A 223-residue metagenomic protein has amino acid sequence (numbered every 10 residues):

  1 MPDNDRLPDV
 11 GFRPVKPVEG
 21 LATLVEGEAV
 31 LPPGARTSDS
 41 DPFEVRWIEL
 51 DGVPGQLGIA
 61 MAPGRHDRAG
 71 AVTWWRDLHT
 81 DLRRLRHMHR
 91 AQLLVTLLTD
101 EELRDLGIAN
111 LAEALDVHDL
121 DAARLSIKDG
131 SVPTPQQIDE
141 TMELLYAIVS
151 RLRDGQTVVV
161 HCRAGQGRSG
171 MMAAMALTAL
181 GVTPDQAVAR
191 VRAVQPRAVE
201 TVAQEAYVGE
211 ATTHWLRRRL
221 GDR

Functional and structural regions predicted by a protein language model:
M1-V159, M172-R223: Cys-dependent protein tyrosine phosphatase-like superfamily
C162: Short cysteine clusters
G165: Conserved G/P- and acidic residue-centered "switch" motifs that form tight phosphate/ATP-binding loops in soluble
S169: Ser/Thr-glycine-rich phosphate-binding loops at phosphate-binding pockets of nucleotides, nucleotide cofactors
